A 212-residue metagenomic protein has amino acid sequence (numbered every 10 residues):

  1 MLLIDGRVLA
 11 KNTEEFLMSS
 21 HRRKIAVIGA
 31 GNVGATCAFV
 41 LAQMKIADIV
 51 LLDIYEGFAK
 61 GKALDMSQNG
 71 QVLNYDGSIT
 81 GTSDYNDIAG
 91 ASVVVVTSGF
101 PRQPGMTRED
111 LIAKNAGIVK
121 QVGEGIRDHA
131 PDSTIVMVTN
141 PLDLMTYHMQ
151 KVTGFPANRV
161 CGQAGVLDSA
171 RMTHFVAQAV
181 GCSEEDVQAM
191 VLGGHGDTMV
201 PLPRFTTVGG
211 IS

Functional and structural regions predicted by a protein language model:
L3-R23: A short, basic/flexible loop-to-alpha-helix module at the beginning of a structural domain
A30-G31: Glycine-rich Rossmann-fold phosphate-binding loop(s) that bind the pyrophosphate of adenine dinucleotide cofactors
G34-A35: N-terminal Rossmann-fold NAD(P) dinucleotide-binding loop
L52-S92: Conserved N-terminal Rossmann-fold NAD(P) cofactor-binding segment
S98-F100: Conserved NAD(P)H cofactor-binding loop of Rossmann-fold oxidoreductase domains
T107-T173: Rossmann-like NAD(P)(H) cofactor-binding subdomain of soluble oxidoreductases
N158-R159, A164-S212: Active-site-lining helix/loop region of Rossmann-like oxidoreductase modules
